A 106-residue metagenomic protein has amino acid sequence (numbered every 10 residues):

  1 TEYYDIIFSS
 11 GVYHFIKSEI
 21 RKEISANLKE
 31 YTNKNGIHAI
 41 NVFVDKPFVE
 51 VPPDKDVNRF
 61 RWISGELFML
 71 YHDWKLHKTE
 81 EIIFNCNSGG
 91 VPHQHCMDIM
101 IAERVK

Functional and structural regions predicted by a protein language model:
T1, I16-E23, N27, I37-K106: Class I (Rossmann-like) S-adenosyl-L-methionine-dependent methyltransferase catalytic domain, capturing the SAM-binding
T1-I7: A short acidic, Gly/Pro-enriched loop at the edge of an enzyme's catalytic core that lines a small-molecule cofactor
S9-V12: A short beta-strand submotif of the Rossmann-like class I SAM-dependent methyltransferase core that lines
T32: Acidic, metal-coordinating catalytic segment for phosphate/diphosphate chemistry, firing primarily on the Nudix
